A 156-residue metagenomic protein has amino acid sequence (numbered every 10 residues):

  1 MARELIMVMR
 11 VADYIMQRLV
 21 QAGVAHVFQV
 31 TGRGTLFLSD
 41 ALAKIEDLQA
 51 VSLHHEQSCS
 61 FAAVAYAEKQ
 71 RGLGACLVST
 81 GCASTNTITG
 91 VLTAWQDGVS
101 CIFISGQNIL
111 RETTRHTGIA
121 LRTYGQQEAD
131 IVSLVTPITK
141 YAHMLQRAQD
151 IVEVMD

Functional and structural regions predicted by a protein language model:
A2-D156: N-terminal alpha/beta PP-like core and its mobile active-site loop of ThDP/TPP-dependent enzymes
